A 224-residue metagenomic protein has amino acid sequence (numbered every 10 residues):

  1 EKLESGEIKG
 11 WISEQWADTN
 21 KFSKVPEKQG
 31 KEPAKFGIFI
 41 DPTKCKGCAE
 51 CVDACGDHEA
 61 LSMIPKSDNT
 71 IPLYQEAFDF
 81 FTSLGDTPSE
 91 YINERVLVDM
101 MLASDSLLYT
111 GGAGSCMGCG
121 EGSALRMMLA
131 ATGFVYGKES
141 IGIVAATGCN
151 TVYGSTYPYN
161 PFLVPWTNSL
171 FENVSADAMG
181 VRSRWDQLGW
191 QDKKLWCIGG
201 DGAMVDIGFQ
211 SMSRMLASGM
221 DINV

Functional and structural regions predicted by a protein language model:
E1-E27, P33, D41, K46-N69 (+6 more regions): Iron-sulfur cluster-binding cysteine motifs and their immediate structural context in ferredoxin-like electron-transfer
F36-F39, V152: Amphipathic alpha-helical packing elements
I38-F39, T43, T110-G111: Immediate flanking context of iron-sulfur cluster ligation sites
A77-V224: Cofactor-binding active-site loop characterized by glycine-rich and histidine/acidic residues
